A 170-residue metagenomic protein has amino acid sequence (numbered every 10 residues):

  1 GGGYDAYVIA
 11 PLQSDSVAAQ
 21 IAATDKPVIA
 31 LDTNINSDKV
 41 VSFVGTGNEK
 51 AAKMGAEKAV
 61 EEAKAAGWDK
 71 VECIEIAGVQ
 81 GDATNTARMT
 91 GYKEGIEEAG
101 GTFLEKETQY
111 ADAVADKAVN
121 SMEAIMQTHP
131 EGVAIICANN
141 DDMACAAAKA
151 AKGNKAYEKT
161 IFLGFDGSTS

Functional and structural regions predicted by a protein language model:
G1-S170: A residue-level marker of the well-folded mature domains of exported/periplasmic proteins
